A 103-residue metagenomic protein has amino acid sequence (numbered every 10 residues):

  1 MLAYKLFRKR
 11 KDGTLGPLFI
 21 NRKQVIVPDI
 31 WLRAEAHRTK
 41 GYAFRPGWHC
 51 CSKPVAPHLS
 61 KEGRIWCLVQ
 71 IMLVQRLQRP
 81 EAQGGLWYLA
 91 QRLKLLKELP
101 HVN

Functional and structural regions predicted by a protein language model:
M1-R45, L59-C67, L73-R76: ADP-ribose/NAD+-binding catalytic cleft of ART/PARP-like enzymes
F7, L96-L99: Residue-level detector of intrinsically disordered/flexible regions characterized by low predicted structural confidence
V55-A56: A generic structural signal for short hydrophobic patches within well-formed alpha-helices
E62-L96: Charge-dense polyanion-binding interfaces
V102-N103: Peripheral, non-AAA+ core regions of ATP-driven protein-machinery
